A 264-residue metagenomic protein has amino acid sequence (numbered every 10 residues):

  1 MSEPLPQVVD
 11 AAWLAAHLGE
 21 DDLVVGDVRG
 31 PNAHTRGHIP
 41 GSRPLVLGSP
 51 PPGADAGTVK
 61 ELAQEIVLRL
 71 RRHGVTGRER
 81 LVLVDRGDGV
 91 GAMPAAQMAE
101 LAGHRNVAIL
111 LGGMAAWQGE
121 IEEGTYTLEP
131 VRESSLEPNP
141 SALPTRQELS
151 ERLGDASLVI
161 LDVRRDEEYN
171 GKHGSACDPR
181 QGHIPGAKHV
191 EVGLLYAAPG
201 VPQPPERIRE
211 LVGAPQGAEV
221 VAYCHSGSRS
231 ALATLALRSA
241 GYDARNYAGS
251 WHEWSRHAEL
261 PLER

Functional and structural regions predicted by a protein language model:
S2-R78, S150-A218, R256: Positively charged, proline/Ser/Thr-rich regional signature most characteristic of the Rhodanese/CDC25-like
E3-P4, A56-R152, H173, R229-H252: Thiolate-centered catalytic microenvironments shared by cysteine-dependent enzyme domains
V8, D243-N246, E253-R264: Extended hydrophobic/aromatic segments used for targeting, binding, or gating
R43, A108-L110, K188, R245 (+1 more regions): General small-molecule cofactor/ligand-binding pocket signal
I121-T125, C177-D178, L262-R264: Cytochrome P450 catalytic domain signature, combining two hallmark sequence patches
S157, Y169, T234, L262-E263: Intrinsically disordered, low-complexity segments enriched in polar/charged small residues
C224: Short cysteine clusters
